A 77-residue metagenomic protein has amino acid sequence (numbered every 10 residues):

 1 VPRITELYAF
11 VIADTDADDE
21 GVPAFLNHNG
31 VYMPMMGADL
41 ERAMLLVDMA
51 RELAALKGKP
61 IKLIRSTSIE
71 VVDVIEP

Functional and structural regions predicted by a protein language model:
E6-T15: A short beta-strand micro-motif
T15-A17, S68: Change "in extracellular beta-sheet-rich domains … of secreted and cell-surface proteins" to "in beta-sheet-rich domains
A17-M44: A short, exposed loop/beta-hairpin motif centered on an aromatic-Gly-Thr core
R42-P77: Short, mixed-charge low-complexity intrinsically disordered segments
